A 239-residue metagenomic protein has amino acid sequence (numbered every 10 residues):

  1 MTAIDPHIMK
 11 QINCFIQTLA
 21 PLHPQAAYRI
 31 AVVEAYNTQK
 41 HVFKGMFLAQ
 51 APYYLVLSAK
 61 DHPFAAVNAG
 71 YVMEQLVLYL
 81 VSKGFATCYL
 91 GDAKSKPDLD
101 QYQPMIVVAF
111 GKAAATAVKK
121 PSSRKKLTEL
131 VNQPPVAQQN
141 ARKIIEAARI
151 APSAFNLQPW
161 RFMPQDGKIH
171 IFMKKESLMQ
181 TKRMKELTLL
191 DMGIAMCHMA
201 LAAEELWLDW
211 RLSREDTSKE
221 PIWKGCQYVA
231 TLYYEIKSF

Functional and structural regions predicted by a protein language model:
M1-F239: Acidic, surface-exposed loops and disordered segments
